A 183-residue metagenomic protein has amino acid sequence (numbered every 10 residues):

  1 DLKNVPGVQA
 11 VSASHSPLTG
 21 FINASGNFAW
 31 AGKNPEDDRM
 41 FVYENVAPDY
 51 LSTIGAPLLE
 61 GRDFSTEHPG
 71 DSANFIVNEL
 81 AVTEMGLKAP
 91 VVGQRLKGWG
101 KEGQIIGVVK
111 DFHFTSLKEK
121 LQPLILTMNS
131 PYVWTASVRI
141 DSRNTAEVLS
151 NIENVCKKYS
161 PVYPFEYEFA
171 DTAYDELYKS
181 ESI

Functional and structural regions predicted by a protein language model:
L2-A10, E79-T83, G98-S182: "Rare, low-scoring activations can occur in soluble or secreted enzymes where short amphipathic helices or signal
K3-S65, Y167-D171: Short amphipathic beta-strand/extended segments in non-transmembrane regions
F21-S25, K88-G93: A short, compositionally biased
G26-F28, N74-V77, S180: Short low-complexity, flexible loop/linker segments enriched in glycine and/or proline with clustered acidic
A31, K88, R139-D141: A structural detector for beta-sheet-dominated domains
D37-V42, S52, R62-E79, R95-D111 (+1 more regions): Beta-strand-rich non-transmembrane domains
A56, M85-P90: PAS/PAS-like sensory domain cap-loop motif
